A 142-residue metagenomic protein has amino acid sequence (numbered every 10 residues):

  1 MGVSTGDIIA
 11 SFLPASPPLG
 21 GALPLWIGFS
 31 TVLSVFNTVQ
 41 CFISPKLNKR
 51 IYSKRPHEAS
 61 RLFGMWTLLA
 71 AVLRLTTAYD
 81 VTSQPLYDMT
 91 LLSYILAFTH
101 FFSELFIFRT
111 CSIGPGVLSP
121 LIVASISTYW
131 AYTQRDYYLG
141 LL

Functional and structural regions predicted by a protein language model:
G2-A10, S44-R55, L91, Y138-L142: Interhelical loop segments of eukaryotic multi-pass membrane proteins
G2-S34: Cytosolic juxtamembrane helix and N-cap/initiation of the first transmembrane helix
F29-F36, H57-Y79, L92-I95: Core segments of alpha-helical transmembrane spans in multipass integral membrane proteins
T31-R50: Transmembrane alpha-helix/helix-exit interface in multi-pass inner-membrane proteins
K49-P56, T77-L86, F106: Short juxtamembrane and helix-loop transition motifs at transmembrane-helix boundaries in membrane proteins
K54, D88-M89, C111-P120: Non-cytosolic membrane-interface motifs at loop->transmembrane helix junctions
Y79-Q84, F98-V117: Membrane-helix boundary connector in multi-pass membrane proteins
S125-L142: Membrane-water interface at the C-terminal end of transmembrane alpha helices
